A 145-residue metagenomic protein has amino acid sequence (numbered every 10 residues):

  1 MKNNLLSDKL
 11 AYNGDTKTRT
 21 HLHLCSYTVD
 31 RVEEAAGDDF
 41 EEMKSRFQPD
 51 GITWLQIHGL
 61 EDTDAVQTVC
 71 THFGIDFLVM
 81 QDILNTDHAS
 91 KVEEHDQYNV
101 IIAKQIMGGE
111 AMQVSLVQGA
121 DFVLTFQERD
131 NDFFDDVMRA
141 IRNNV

Functional and structural regions predicted by a protein language model:
M1-V145: Peripheral, non-transmembrane regulatory/ligand-interaction domains of membrane transport proteins
